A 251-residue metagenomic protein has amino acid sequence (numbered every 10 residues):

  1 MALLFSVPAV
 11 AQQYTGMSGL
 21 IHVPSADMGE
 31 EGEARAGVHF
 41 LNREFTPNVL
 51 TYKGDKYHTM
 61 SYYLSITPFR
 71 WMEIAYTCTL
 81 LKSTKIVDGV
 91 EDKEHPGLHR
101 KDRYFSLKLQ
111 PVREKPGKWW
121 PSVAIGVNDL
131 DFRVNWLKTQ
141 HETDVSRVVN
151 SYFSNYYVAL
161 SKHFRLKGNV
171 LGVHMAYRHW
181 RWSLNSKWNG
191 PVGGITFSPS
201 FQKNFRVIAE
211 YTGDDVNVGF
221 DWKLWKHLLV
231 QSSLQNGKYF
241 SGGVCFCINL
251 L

Functional and structural regions predicted by a protein language model:
M1, L166-K167, T212-D214: Short, solvent-exposed linear motifs at loop/edge-of-secondary-structure regions
M1-S18, L251: Cleavable N-terminal export/targeting peptides
A11-Y156, S161-N169, P199-F205, F220 (+2 more regions): Transmembrane beta-barrel domains of Gram-negative outer membranes and organellar outer membranes
T79, N128-L130, R178-W182, T212-D214 (+1 more regions): Active-site beta-loop-alpha junctions enriched in small/polar residues
R113, N236-K238: Charged, glycine-enriched surface loops/patches that mediate electrostatic binding to polyanionic ligands
G126, G172-R178, I208-E210: Short, conserved beta-strand edge motifs with alternating hydrophobic and charged residues
S183-N185, N189-L234, G243-L251: Outer membrane beta-barrel transmembrane domains
